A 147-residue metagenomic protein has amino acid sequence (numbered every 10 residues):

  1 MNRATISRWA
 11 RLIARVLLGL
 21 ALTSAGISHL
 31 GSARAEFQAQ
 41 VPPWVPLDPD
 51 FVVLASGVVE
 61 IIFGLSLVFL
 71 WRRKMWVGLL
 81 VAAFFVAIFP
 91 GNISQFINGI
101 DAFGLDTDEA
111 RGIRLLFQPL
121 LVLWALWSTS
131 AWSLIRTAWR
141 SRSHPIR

Functional and structural regions predicted by a protein language model:
M1-R147: Membrane-interface extramembranous regions
